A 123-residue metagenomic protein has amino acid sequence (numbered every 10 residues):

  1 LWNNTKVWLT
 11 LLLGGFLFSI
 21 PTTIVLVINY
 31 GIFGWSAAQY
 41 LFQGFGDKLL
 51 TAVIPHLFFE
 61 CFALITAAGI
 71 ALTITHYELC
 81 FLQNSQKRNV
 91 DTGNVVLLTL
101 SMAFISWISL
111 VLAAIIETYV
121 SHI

Functional and structural regions predicted by a protein language model:
L1-L12, F33, L41-G44, K48: Interfacial loop/helix-cap signal at membrane boundaries in integral membrane proteins
W2, K6, T10, G14 (+2 more regions): Hydrophobic alpha-helical transmembrane segments of multipass membrane transporters and ion channels, focusing on
K6-L9, F18, V53-F58: Transmembrane alpha-helix entry/boundary detector in multi-pass membrane proteins
G14-Q39: Transmembrane alpha-helix/helix-exit interface in multi-pass inner-membrane proteins
Q43-W107: Hydrophobic alpha-helical transmembrane segments and adjacent short intramembrane/lumenal linkers of inner/organellar
L112-I123: Juxtamembrane boundary at the C-terminal end of a transmembrane helix
